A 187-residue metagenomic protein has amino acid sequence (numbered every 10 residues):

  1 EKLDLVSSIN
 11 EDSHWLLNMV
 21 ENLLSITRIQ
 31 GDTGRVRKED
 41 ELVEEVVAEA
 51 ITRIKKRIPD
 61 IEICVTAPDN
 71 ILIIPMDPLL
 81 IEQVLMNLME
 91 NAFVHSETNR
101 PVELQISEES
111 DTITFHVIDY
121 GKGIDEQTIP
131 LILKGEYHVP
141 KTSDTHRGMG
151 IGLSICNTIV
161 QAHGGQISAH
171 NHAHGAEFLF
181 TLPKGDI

Functional and structural regions predicted by a protein language model:
E11-L16: Short alpha-helical segment of the dimerization/phosphotransfer core of two-component systems
G31-V36, I73-M76: Conserved micro-motifs of the catalytic ATP-binding
R37-D40, E62-L72: Conserved catalytic submotifs in the C-terminal HATPase_c
A92-F93: Short helix-loop "hinge" at the ATP-lid/N-box region of the Bergerat-fold HATPase_c
I124-E136: Short conserved segment of the HATPase_c
G152, C156: Short alpha-helical Gxxx[C/S/T] motif in the catalytic ATP-binding
G164-G165: Conserved glycine-rich
